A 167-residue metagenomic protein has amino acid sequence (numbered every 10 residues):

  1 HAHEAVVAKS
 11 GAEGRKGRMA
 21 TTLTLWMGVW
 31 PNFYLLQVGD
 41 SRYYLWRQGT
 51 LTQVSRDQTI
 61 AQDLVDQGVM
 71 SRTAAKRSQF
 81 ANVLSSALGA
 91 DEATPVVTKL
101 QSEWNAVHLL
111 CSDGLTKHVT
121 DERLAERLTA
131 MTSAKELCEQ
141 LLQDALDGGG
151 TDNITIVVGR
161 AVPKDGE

Functional and structural regions predicted by a protein language model:
H1-E167: PP2C/PPM-type serine/threonine phosphatase catalytic domain
